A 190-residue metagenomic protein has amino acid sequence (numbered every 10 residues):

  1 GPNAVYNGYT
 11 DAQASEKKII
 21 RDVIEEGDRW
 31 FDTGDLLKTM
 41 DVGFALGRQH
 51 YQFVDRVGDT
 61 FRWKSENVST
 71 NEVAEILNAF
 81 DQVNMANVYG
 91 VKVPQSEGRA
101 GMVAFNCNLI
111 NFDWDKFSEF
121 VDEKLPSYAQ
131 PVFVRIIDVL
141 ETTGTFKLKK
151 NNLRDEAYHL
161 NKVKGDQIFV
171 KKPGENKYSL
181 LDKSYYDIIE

Functional and structural regions predicted by a protein language model:
G1-A129, V139-L148, N152, D182-Y185: AMP-binding/adenylate-forming catalytic core of the ANL superfamily
E156-E190: Acidic/polar alpha-helix N-cap and adjacent early helical turns within long charge-rich amphipathic helices/linkers
